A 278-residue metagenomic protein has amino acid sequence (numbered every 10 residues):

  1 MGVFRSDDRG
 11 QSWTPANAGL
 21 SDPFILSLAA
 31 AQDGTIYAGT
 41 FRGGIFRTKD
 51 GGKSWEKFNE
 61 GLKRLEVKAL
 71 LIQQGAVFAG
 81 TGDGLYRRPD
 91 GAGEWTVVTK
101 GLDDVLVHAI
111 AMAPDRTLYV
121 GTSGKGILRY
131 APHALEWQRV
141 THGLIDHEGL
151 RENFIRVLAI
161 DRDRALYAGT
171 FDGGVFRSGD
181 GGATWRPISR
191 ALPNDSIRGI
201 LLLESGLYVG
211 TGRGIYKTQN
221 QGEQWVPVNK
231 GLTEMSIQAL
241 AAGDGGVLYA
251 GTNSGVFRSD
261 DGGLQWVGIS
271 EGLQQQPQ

Functional and structural regions predicted by a protein language model:
M1, R9, G34, G75-A76 (+11 more regions): Structural signal for glycine-centered tight turns and loop->strand junctions in beta-sheet-rich domains
G2, S12, G44, G84-L85 (+5 more regions): A conserved positional marker within WD40/Gbeta-like beta-propeller blades
F4, T35-Y37, F46, V77-F78 (+8 more regions): Conserved beta-propeller blade signature
S6-D7, T48-K49, R88-P89, Y130-A131 (+3 more regions): Conserved Ser/Thr-centered positions that define the repeating blades of beta-propeller domains
S12-A16, S54-F58, W95-V98, Q138-V140 (+3 more regions): A structural motif specific to WD40 beta-propellers
N17-A31, N59-I72, T99-A113, T141-D161 (+3 more regions): Short coil-to-beta transitions that initiate beta-strands within beta-rich domains
T40-F41, G80-G82, T122-S123, T170-F171 (+2 more regions): Structural signature of WD-repeat beta-propellers
S254-Q278: Blade-level signature of beta-propeller repeat domains, shared across WD40, Kelch, NHL, RCC1 and BNR/Asp-box propellers
